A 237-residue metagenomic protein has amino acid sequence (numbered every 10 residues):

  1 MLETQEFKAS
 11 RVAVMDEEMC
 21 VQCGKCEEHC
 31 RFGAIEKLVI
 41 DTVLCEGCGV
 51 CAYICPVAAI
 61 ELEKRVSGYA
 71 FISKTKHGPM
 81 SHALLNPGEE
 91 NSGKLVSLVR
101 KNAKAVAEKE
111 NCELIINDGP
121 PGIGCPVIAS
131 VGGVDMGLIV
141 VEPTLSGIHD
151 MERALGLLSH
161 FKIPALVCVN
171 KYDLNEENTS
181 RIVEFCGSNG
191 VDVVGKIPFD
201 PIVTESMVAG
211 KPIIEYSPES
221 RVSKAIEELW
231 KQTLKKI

Functional and structural regions predicted by a protein language model:
M1-C23, E27-H29, G33, K64-V66 (+1 more regions): Ferredoxin-type iron-sulfur electron-transfer modules and their immediate structural context
M1-V12, L38-L44, C48-A52: Walker A/P-loop NTP-binding active-site region of P-loop NTPases, recognizing the glycine-rich GxxxxGKT/S
K25-D41, V50-V66: Iron-sulfur cluster-binding cysteine motifs and their immediate structural context in ferredoxin-like electron-transfer
L84-P87, N91, L98-V127: Switch II (G3) loop of P-loop NTPases
N111, V134-L138, F161-V167: Short, surface-exposed connector motifs at secondary-structure boundaries
G124-L145: Inter-motif core of Ras-like GTPase G domains
L157-I237: C-terminal lobe/tail of nucleotide-utilizing enzymes
